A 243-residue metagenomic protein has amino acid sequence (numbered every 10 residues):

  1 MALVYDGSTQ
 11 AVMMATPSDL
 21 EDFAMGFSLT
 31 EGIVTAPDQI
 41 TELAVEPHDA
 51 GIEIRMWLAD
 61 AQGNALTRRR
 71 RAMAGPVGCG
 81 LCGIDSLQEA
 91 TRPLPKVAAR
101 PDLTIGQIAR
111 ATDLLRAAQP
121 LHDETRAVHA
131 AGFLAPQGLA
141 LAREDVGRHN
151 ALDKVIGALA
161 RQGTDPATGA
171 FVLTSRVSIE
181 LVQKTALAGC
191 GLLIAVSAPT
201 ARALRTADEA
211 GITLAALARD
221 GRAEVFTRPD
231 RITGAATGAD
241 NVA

Functional and structural regions predicted by a protein language model:
M1-P136, L141-A142, V146: Intrinsically disordered, low-complexity regions enriched in acidic/Ser/Thr/Pro/Gln residues
V34-A36, P47-H48, T164-P166, G191 (+1 more regions): Short, intrinsically disordered/low-complexity patches at protein termini and at juxtamembrane boundaries
R116, A127-D165, A236-V242: N-terminal-biased segments
H149-G234: Feature captures the catalytic cores and cofactor-binding loops of soluble hydro-lyases/lyases that act on carboxylate
A216, V242-A243: A cross-kingdom feature marking charged/low-complexity
